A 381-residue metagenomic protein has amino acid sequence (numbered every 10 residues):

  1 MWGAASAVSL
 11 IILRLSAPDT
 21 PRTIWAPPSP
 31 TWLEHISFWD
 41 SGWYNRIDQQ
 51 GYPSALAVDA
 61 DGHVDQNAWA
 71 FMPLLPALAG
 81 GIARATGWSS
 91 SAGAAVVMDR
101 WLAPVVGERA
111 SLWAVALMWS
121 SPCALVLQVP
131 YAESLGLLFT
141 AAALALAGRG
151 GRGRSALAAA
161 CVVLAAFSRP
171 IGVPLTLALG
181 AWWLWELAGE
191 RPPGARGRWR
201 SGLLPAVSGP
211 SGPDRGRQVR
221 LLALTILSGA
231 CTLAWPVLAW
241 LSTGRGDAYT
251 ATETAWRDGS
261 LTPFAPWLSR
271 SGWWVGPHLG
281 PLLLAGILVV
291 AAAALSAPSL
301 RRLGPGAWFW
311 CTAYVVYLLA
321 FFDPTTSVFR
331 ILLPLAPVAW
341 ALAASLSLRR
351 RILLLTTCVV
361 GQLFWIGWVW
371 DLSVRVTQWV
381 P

Functional and structural regions predicted by a protein language model:
A5-P21, G172, T176-S299, G304-C311: Membrane-lumen/periplasm interface segments of specific transmembrane helices in polyprenyl phosphate-linked
W39-A57, D61-W88, L261-W267: Short hydrophobic/aromatic helix or loop-helix immediately within or flanking a transmembrane segment in polytopic
W88-G93, M98-S120, F309: Transmembrane-helix signature of polytopic, membrane-embedded enzymes that assemble or transfer cell-envelope glycans
W119, T140-A145, R154-W183, L227-C231 (+1 more regions): Membrane-interface alpha helices of multi-pass inner-membrane proteins
A124-L125, F309-S327, Q362-D371, R375-V376: Transmembrane-helix signature of polytopic, lipid-linked glycan biosynthesis machinery
V129-L135, V328-F329: Short acidic/glycine- and proline-prone juxtamembrane loop motifs at membrane-interface regions of multi-pass membrane
S168, T326-S345: Hydrophobic/aromatic-rich transmembrane helices and adjacent perimembrane loops
T225-G229, S347-R375, V380: Signature aromatic-anchored transmembrane alpha helix within multi-pass, membrane-resident enzymes that catalyze glycan
